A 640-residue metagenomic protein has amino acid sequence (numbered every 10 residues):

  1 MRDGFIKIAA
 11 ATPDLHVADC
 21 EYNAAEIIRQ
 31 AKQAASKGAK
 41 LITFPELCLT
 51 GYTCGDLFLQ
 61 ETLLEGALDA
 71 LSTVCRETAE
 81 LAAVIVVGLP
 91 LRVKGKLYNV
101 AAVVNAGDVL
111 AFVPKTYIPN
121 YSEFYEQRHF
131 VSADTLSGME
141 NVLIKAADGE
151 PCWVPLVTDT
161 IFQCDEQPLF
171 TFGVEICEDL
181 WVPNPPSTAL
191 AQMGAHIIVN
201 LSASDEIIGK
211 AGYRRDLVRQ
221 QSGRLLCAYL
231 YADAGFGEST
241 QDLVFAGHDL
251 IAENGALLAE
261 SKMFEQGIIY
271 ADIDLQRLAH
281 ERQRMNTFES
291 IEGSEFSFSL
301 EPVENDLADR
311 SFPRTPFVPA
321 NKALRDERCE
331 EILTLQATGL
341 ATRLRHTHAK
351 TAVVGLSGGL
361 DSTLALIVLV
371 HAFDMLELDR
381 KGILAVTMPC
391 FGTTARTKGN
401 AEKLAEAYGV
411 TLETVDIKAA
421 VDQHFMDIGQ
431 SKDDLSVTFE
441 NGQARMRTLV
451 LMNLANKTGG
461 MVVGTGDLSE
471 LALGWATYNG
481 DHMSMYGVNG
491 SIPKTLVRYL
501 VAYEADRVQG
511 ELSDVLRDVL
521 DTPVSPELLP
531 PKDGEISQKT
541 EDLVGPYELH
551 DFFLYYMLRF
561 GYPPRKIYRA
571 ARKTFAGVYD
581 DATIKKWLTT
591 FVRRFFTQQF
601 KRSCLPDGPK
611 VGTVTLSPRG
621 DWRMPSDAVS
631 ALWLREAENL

Functional and structural regions predicted by a protein language model:
M1-G355, I367, H371-R380, L412: Enzyme catalytic cores with a strong preference for nitrogen-chemistry domains
N23, P168-F170, C227, F236-S239 (+4 more regions): ATP/NTP-dependent adenylation/nucleotidyl-transfer catalytic domains that generate, transfer, or process NMP-activated
